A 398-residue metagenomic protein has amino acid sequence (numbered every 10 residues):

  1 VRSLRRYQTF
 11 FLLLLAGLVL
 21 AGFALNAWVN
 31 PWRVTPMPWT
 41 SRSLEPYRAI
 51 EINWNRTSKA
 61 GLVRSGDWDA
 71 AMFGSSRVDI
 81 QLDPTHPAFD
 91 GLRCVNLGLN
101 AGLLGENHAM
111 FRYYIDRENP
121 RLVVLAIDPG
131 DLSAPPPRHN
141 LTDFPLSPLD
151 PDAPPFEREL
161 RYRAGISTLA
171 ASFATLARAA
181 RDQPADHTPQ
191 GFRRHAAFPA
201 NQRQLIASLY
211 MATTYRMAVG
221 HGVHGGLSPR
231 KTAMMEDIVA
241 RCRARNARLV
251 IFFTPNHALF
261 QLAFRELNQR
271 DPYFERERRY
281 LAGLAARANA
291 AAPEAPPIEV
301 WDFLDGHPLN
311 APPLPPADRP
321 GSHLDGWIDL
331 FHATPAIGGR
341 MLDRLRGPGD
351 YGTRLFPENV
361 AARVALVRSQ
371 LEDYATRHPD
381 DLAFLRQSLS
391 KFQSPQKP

Functional and structural regions predicted by a protein language model:
T9-N30: Hydrophobic membrane-insertion alpha-helices, especially the h-region of bacterial N-terminal signal peptides
V29-I52: Alpha-helical transmembrane signal-anchor/signal-peptide segments
L44-A71: Short extracytoplasmic
D67-E159: Membrane-embedded segments
A126-I127, P136-N246, T254, D350-P398: Secreted/periplasmic serine-hydrolase-like ester/acetyl group-modifying domain
R243-Q269, D302-P308: Active-site segments of SGNH/GDSL-like serine hydrolases that catalyze O-acetyl group transfer/hydrolysis on lipids
Q261-W301: Substrate-gating cap/lid alpha-helix
G321-L371: Histidine-centered active-site loop/cap adjacent to the catalytic His in serine esterases/O-acetyl transfer systems
